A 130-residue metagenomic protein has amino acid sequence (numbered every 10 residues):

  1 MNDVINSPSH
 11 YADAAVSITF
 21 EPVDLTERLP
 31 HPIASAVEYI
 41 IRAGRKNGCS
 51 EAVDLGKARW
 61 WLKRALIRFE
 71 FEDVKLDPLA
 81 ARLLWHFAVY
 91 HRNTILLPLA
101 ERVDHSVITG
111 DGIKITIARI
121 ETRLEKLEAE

Functional and structural regions predicted by a protein language model:
M1-E130: Intrinsically disordered, low-complexity regulatory regions that flank transcription factor DNA-binding cores
